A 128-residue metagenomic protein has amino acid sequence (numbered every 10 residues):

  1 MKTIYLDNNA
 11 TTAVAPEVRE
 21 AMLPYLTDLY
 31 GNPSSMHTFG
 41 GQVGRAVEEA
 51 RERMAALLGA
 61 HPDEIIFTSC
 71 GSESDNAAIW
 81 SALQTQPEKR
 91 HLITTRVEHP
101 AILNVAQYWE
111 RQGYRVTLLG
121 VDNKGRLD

Functional and structural regions predicted by a protein language model:
M1-D128: Pyridoxal 5′-phosphate
